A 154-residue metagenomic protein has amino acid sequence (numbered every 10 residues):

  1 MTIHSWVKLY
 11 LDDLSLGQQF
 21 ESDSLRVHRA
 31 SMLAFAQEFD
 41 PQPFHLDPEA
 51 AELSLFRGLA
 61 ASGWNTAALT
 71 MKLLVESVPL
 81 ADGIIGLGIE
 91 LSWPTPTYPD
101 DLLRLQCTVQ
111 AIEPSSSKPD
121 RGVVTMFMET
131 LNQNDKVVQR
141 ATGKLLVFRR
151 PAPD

Functional and structural regions predicted by a protein language model:
M1-S15, T97-D154: HotDog/MaoC-like acyl-thioester-processing domains
T2-G88, A152-D154: Hot-dog-fold acyl-thioester-processing enzymes
F44-L46, I85, E90-S92, G122-V123 (+1 more regions): Short, intrinsically disordered/low-complexity patches at protein termini and at juxtamembrane boundaries
G58, K72-L74, I85-Q110, S116: Catalytic-pocket segment enriched in acidic/His residues
